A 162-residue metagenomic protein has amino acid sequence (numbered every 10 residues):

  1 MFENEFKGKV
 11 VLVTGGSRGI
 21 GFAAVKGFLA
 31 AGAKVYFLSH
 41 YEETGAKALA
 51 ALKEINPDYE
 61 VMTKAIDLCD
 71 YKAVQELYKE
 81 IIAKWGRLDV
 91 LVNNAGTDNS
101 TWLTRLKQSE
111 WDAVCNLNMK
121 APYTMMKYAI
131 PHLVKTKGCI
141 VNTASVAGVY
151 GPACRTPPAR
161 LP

Functional and structural regions predicted by a protein language model:
V10, S17-G19, Y41: Conserved glycine-rich cofactor-binding loop
A31-K47: Conserved glycine-rich Rossmann-like NAD(P)H-binding loop of the short-chain dehydrogenase/reductase
A65-L77, Q108: The beta1-alpha1 cofactor-binding region of Rossmann-like NAD(H)/NADP(H)-dependent oxidoreductases
W102-L103, E110-D112: Substrate-binding pocket helix/loop in short-chain dehydrogenase/reductase
L106, G151-R160: Active-site loop-to-helix junction immediately N-terminal to the catalytic Tyr of the SDR YXXXK motif in Rossmann-fold
M126-K127: A short, exposed helix-loop element centered on a Lys and neighboring polar residues
S145: Residue(s) in the substrate-gating loop at a strand-loop-helix junction that position the organic substrate next
